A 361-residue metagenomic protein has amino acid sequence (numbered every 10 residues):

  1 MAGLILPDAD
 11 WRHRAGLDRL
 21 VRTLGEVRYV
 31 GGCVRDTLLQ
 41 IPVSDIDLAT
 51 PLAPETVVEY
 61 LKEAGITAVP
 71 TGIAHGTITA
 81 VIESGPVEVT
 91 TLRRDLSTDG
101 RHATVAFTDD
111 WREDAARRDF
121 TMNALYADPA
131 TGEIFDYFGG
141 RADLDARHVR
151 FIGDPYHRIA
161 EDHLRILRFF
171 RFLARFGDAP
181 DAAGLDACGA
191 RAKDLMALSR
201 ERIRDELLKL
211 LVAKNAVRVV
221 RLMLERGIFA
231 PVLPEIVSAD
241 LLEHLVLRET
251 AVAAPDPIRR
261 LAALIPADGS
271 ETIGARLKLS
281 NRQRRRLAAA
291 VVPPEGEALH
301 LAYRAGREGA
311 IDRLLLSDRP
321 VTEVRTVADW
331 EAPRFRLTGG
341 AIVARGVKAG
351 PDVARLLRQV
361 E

Functional and structural regions predicted by a protein language model:
M1-E361: Catalytic cores of the polymerase beta-like nucleotidyltransferase superfamily and closely associated nucleotide
